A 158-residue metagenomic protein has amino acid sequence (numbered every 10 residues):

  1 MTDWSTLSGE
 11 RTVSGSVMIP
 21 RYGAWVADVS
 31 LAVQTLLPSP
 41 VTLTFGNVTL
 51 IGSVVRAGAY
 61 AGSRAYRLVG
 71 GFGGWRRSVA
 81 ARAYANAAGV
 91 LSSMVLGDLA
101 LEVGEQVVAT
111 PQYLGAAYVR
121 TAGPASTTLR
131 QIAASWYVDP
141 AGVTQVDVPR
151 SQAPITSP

Functional and structural regions predicted by a protein language model:
M1-A85: Assembly/oligomerization scaffold segments
S63, G70-W75, A100-P158: Short beta-strand-centered interaction patches in the first periplasmic/extracellular domains of large envelope
S78-V79, L91-V95, I132-A134: Glycine-rich loops and low-complexity Gly/Arg-rich segments that provide flexible linkers or classic glycine-based
R82-A83, M94-G104: A short, charged
N86-M94, G123-T127: Soluble non-cytosolic domains of exported or imported proteins
